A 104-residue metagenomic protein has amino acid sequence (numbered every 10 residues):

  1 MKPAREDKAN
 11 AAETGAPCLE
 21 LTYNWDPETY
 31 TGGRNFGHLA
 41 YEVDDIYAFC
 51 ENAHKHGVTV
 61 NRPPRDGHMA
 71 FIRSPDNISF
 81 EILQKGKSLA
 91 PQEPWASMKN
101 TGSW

Functional and structural regions predicted by a protein language model:
M1-G33, I72-P75, S79-K87: Conserved short beta-strand elements that form part of the metal-binding/catalytic scaffold of enzyme active sites
N24, A40-W104: Vicinal oxygen chelate
R34-L39: Eukaryotic phosphotyrosine signaling hubs
